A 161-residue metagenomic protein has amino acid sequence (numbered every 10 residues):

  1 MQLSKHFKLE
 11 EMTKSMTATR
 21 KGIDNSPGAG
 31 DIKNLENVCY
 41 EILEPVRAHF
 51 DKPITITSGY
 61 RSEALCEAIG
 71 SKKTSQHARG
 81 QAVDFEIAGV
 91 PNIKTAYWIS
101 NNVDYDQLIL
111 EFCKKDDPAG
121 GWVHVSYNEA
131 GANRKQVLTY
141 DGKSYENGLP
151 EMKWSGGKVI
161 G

Functional and structural regions predicted by a protein language model:
M1-H49, G142-G161: Extracytoplasmic cell-surface/polysaccharide-interacting catalytic and binding patches
Q2, H49, A78, D117-P118: A generic structural signal for short, non-catalytic loop/turn and secondary-structure boundary residues
V38-I42, L65, Q81, P91 (+1 more regions): Amphipathic alpha-helical interface surfaces
E44-G70: Extended, low-complexity, intrinsically disordered C-terminal regulatory tails of eukaryotic serine/threonine kinases
T55-T57, A82-E86, H124-S126: Structural recognition of the beta-strand scaffold that forms the well-ordered cores of secreted hydrolase catalytic
A68-A78, C113-D116: Short, flexible, solvent-exposed loop/turn segments with mixed acidic/basic and small polar residues
K73-I93: Acidic, His- and aromatic-enriched active-site or binding-groove loops in soluble protein domains that engage sugars
I87-G161: Catalytic cores and adjacent binding grooves of peptidoglycan-active enzymes
